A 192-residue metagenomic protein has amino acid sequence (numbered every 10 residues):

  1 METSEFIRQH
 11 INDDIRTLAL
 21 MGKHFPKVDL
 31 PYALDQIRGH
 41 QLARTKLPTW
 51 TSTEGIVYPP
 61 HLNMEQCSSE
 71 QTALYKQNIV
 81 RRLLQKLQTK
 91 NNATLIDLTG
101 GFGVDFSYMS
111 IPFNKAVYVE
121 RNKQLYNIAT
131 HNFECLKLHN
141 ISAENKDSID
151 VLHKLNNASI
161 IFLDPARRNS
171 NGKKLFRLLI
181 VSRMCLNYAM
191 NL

Functional and structural regions predicted by a protein language model:
M1-L192: SAM-dependent transferase fold signal centered on methyltransferase-like domains, encompassing both Class I
